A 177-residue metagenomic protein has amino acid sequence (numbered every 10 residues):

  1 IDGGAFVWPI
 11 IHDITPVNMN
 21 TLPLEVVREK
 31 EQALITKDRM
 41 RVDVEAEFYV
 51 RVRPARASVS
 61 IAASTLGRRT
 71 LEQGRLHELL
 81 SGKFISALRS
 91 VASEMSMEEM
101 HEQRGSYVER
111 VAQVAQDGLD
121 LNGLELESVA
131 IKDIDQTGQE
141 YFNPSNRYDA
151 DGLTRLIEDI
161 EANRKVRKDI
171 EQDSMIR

Functional and structural regions predicted by a protein language model:
I1-R177: N-terminal hydrophobic membrane-entry segments
